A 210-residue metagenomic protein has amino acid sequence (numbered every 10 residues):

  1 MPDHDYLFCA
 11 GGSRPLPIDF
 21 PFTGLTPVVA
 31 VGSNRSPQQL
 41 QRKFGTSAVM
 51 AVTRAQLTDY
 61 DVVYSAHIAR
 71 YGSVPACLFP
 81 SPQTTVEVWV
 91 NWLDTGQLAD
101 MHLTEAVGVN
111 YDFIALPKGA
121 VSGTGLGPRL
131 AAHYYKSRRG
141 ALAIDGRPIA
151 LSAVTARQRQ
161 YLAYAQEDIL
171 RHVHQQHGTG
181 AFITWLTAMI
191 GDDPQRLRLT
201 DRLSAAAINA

Functional and structural regions predicted by a protein language model:
M1-A210: Glycine-aromatic micro-motifs
